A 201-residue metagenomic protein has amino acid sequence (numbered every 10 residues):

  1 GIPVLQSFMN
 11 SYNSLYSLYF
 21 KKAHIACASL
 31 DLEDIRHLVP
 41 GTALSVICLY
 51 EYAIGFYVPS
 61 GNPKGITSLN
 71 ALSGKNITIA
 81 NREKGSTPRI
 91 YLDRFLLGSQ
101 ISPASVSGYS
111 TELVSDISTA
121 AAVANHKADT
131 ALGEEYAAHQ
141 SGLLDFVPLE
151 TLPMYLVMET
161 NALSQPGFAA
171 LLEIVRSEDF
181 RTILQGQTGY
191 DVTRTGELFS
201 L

Functional and structural regions predicted by a protein language model:
G1, R82-K84, P88-T111: Ligand-binding cleft/hinge of the Venus flytrap
G1-P59: N-terminal segment of the mature folded domain
S7-Y16, A104-A121: Short helix-initiation/N-cap motifs at beta->coil->alpha
C27-V39, A120-E150: A ligand-binding cleft/hinge motif common to bilobed small-molecule-binding domains
C48-G55, L144-E173, V192-F199: Periplasmic-binding protein-like
L49, V58-I79: Flexible hinge/capping segments at coil-to-helix
S60-T67, I101, N161-P166: Short helix-loop capping/hinge motifs at secondary-structure junctions, enriched in acidic/polar residues
N76-L96, E178-L201: Ligand-binding clefts/hinges and TM-proximal coupling segments of bilobed small-molecule sensing domains
